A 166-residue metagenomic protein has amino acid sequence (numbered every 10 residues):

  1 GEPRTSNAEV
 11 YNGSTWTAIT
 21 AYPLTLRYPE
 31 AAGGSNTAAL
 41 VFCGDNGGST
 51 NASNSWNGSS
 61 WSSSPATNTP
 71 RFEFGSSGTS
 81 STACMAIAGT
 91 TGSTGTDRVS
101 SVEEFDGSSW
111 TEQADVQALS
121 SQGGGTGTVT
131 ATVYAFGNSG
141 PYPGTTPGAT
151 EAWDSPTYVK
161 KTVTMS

Functional and structural regions predicted by a protein language model:
G1-S166: Polar, enzyme-active/binding microenvironments
